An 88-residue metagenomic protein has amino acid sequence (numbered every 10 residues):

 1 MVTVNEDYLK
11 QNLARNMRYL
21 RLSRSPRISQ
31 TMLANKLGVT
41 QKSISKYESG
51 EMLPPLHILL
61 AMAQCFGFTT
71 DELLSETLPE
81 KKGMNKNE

Functional and structural regions predicted by a protein language model:
M1-E6, Q64, L74-E88: Short, charged recognition helix plus adjacent turn of helix-turn-helix-like nucleic-acid-binding domains
M1-P26: A short, Lys/Arg-rich alpha-helix, primarily the initiator
R18, T31, L60: Residues within the helices of the helix-turn-helix
R21, A34, A63: The alpha-helix within a helix-turn-helix
L22, G38, S49-E51, L78: Residue-level detection of the helix-turn-helix DNA-binding "recognition helix"
S25-K46: Short alpha-helical DNA-recognition segment
Q30, Q41, E51-M52, T70: The DNA-contacting recognition helix of HTH DNA-binding domains and analogous helical DNA-recognition elements
H57-E72: DNA major-groove recognition helix of helix-turn-helix/homeodomain DNA-binding modules
